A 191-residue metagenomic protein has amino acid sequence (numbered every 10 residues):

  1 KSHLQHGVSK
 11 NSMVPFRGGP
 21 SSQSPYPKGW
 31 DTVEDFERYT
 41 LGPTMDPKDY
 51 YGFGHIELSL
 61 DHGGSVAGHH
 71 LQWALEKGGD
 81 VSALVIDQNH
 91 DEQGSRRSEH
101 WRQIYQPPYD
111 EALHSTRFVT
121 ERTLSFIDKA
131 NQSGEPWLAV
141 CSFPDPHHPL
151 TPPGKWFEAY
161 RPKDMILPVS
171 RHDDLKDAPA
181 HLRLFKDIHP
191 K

Functional and structural regions predicted by a protein language model:
K1-Y109: Catalytic-site neighborhoods of secreted/periplasmic enzymes that process anionic sulfate/phosphate groups
S59-K191: Active-site-proximal cap/lid insertion segments
